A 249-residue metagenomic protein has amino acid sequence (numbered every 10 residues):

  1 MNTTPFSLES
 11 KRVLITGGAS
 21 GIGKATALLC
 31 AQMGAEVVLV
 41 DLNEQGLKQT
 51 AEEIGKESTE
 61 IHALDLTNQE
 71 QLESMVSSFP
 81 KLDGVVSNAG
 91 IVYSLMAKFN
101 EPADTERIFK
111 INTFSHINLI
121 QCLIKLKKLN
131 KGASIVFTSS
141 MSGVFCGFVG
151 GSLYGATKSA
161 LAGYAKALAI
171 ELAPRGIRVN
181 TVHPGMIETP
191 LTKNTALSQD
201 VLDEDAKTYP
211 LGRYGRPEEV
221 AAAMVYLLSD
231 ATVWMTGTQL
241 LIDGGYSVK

Functional and structural regions predicted by a protein language model:
N2-S7, F145, V225, T236-K249: Short C-terminal tail/terminal secondary-structure segment of NAD(P)H-dependent dehydrogenase/reductase domains
M96-F109, D205: Substrate-binding pocket helix/loop in short-chain dehydrogenase/reductase
I120, T157, A165: Active-site helix of classical SDR
K125, K166, I170-E171, V233: Alpha-helical segment proximal to the catalytic Tyr-Lys
S140: Residue(s) in the substrate-gating loop at a strand-loop-helix junction that position the organic substrate next
A173, R178, M235-G237: Short, small/polar-rich loop/turn modules that mediate ligand/substrate recognition or access, typified
T181, D203-M235, G244: C-terminal helical subdomain
